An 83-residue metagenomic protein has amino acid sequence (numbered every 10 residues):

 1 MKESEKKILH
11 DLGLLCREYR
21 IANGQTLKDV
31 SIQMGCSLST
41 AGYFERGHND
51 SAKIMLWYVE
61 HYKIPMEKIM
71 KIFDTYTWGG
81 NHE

Functional and structural regions predicted by a protein language model:
M1-A22: A short, Lys/Arg-rich alpha-helix, primarily the initiator
K2, K6-K7, K53, M70-E83: Short, charged recognition helix plus adjacent turn of helix-turn-helix-like nucleic-acid-binding domains
C16, L27, L38, A52-M55: Helix-turn-helix DNA-binding elements, focusing on the entry/boundary residues of the two helices that contact DNA
C16, V30-S31, A41-F44: Conserved hydrophobic/aromatic packing and binding residues within compact polymer-binding modules
R20, S31, V59: The alpha-helix within a helix-turn-helix
G35-N49: Recognition helix of helix-turn-helix/homeodomain-like DNA-binding domains that insert into the DNA major groove
A52-M70: DNA major-groove recognition helix of helix-turn-helix/homeodomain DNA-binding modules
